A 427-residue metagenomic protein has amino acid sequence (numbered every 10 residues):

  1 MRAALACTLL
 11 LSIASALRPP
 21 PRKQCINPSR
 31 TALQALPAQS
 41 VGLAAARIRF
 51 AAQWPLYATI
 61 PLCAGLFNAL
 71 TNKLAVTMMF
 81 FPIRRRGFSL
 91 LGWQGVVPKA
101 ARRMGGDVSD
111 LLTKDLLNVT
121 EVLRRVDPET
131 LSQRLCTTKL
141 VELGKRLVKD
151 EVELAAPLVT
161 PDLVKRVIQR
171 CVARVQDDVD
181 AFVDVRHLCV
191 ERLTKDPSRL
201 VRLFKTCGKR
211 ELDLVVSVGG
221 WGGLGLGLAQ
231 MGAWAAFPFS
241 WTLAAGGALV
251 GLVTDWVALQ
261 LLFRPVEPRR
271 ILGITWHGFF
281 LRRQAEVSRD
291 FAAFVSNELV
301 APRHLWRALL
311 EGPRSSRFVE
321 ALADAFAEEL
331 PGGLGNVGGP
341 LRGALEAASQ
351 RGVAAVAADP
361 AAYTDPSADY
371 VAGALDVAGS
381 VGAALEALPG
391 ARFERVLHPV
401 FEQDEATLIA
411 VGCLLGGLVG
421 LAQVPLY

Functional and structural regions predicted by a protein language model:
M1-C25: N-terminal chloroplast transit peptides
C25-A52: Short, strongly hydrophobic alpha-helical membrane anchors
A46-G208, W241-A245, L249-V396: Large intracellular
A46-I48, G227-F239, Y427: Transmembrane helix-loop junctions at the membrane interface of multipass transporters and ion channels
K205, K209, D213, W234-P238: Long, amphipathic, heptad-repeat alpha-helical coiled-coil stalk/linker regions
E211-G232, Q403-L426: Bilayer-spanning, highly hydrophobic alpha-helical transmembrane segments
G222, L226-G227, P238-Q260, L415 (+1 more regions): Transmembrane alpha-helical segments that form the functional core of multipass membrane systems
